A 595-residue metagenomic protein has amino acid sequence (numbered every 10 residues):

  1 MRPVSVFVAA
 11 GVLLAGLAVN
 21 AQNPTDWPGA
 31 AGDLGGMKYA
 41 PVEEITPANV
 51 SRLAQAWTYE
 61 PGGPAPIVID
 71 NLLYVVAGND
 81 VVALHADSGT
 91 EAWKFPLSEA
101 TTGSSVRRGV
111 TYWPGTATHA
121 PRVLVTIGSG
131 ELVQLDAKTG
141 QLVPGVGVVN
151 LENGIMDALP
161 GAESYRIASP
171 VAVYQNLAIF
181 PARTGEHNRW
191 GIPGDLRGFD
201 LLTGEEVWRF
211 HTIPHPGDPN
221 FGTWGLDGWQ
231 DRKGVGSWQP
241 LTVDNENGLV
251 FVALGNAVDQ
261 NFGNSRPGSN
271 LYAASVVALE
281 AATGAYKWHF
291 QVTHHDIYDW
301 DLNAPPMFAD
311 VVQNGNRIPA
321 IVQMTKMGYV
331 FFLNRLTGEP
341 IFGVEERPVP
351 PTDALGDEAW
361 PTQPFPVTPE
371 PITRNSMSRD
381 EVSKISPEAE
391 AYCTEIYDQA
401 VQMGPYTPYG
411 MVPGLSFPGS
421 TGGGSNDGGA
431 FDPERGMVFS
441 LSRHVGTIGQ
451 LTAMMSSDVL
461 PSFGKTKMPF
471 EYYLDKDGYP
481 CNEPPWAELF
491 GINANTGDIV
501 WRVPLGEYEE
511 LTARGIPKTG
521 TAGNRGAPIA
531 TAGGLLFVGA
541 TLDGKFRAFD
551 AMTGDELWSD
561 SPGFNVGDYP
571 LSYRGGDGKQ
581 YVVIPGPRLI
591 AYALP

Functional and structural regions predicted by a protein language model:
M1-S5: Positively charged n-region of N-terminal signal peptides that target proteins for export
F7-G16: Bacterial N-terminal signal peptides
A21-E44, W360-E390, T394: N-terminal pre-domain segments of enzymes
Q22-V68, F490: Mature N-terminal segment immediately following signal peptide/propeptide cleavage in secreted/periplasmic
W27-A31, P61-N79, G103-E131, E163-L196 (+11 more regions): Repeat-blade elements of multi-bladed beta-propeller folds
A48-E60, V81-T102, T116-H119, L132-A162 (+9 more regions): Extracytoplasmic/lumenal domain signature
P181, R189, W208, F251-A253 (+8 more regions): Short helix/loop capping segments that flank catalytic or ligand/cofactor-binding pockets
V367-V445, E488: Long, low-complexity segments enriched in small/aliphatic residues
